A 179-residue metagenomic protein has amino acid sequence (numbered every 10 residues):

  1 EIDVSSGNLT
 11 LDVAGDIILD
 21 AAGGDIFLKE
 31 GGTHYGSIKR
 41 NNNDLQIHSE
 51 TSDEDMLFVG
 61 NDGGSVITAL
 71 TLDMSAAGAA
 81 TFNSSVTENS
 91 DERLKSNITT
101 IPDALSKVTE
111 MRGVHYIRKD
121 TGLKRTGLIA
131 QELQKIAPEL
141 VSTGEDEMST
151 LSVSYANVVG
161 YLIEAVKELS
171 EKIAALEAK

Functional and structural regions predicted by a protein language model:
E1-T87, R93, M148-S149, L169-K172: Beta-strand-rich receptor-binding modules of extracellular spikes/adhesins
I17, G127, G160: Conserved, well-structured core segments
I38, N61, S85, K119-T121 (+2 more regions): Generic signature of intrinsically disordered, low-complexity segments enriched in small/polar residues
N61-G64, L70-D73, T100, S154-Y161: Short alpha-helix boundary/capping segments
G64, Q131, E164: Short, electropositive, low-hydrophobicity segments enriched in small/polar residues
A80-Y155, K172-K179: C-terminal intramolecular chaperone/autoprocessing and neck/assembly modules of extracellular spikes and adhesins
V159, I163-E177: Long amphipathic alpha-helical coiled-coil
